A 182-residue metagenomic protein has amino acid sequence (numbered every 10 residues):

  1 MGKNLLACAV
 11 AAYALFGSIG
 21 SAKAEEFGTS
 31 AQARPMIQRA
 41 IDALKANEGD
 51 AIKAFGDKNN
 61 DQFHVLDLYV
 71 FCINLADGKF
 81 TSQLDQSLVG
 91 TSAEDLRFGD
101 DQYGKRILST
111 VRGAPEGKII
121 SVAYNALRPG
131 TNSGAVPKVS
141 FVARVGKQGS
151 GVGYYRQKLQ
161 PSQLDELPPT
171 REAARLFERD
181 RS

Functional and structural regions predicted by a protein language model:
G2-S182: N-terminal membrane-sensor/transducer module of prokaryotic signaling receptors
